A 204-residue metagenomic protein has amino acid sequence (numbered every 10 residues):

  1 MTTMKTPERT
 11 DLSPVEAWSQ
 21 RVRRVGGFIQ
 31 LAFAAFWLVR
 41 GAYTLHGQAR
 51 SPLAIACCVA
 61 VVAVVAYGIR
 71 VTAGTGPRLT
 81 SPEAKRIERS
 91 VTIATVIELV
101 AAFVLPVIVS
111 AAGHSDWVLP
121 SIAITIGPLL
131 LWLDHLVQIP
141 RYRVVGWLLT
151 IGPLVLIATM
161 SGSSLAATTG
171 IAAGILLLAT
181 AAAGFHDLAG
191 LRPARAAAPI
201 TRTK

Functional and structural regions predicted by a protein language model:
M1-R21, A198-T201: Short, Lys/Arg-rich, polar N-terminal cytosolic tail immediately upstream of the first transmembrane signal-anchor
Q20-A42, L148: The first (N-terminal) embedded transmembrane alpha-helix
A32-G47, E98-V107: Membrane-embedded alpha-helical segments in integral membrane proteins
F33-W37, R89-L99, W147-M160: Small-residue-rich segments of transmembrane alpha-helices in multi-pass membrane proteins, especially helix faces
W37-V91: Selected alpha-helical membrane-embedding segments in polytopic membrane proteins
L53-A63, I108-I124, I171-G174: Structural signature of hydrophobic alpha-helical transmembrane segments
A102-W147: Membrane-proximal helix-loop-helix units in multi-pass membrane proteins
Y142-K204: Terminal transmembrane helical module of multi-pass membrane proteins
